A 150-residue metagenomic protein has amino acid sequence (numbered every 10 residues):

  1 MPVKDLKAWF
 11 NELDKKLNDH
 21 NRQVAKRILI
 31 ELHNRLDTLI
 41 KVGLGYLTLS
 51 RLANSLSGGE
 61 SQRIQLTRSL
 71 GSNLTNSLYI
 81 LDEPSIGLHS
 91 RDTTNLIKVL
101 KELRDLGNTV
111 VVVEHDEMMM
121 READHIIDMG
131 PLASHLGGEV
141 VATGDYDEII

Functional and structural regions predicted by a protein language model:
M1-I150: Conserved phosphate-binding elements of NTP-dependent enzyme cores
